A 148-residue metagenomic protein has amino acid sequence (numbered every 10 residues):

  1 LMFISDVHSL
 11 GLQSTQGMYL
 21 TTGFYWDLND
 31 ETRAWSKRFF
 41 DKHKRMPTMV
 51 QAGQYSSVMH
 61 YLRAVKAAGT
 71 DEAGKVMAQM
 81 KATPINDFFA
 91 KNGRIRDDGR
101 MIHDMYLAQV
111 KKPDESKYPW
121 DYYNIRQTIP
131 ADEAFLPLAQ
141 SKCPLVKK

Functional and structural regions predicted by a protein language model:
L1-K148: Extracytosolic ligand-binding ectodomains
